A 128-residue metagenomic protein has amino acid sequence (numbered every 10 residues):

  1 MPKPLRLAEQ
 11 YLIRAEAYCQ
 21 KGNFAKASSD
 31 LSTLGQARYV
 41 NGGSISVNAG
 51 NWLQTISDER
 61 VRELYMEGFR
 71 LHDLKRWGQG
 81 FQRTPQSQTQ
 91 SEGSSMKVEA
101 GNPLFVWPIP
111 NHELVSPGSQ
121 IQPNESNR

Functional and structural regions predicted by a protein language model:
M1-R128: Acidic/polar-rich alpha-helix caps and helix-coil junctions
